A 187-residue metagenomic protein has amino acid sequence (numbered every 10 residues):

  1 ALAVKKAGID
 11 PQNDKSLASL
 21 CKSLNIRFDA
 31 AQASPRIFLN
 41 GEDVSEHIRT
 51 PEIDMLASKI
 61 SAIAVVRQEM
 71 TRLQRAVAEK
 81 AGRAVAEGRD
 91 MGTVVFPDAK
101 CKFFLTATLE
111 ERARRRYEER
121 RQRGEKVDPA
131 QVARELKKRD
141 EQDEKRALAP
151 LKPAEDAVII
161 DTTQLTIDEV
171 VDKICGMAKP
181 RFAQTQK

Functional and structural regions predicted by a protein language model:
A1-E52: N-terminal phosphate/diphosphate-binding loop that engages ATP/GTP or pyrophosphate donors across diverse enzyme folds
N13-K15, C21-K22, R116-R123, V132-L136: Conserved P-loop NTPase catalytic core
D29, Q74-A81, R89-V94, D98 (+1 more regions): Small-molecule kinase domains that catalyze NTP-dependent phosphoryl transfer to phosphate-bearing small molecules
S45-R123: ATP-dependent NMP and nucleoside kinases share a basic, alpha-helical "lid"
K173-Q184: C-terminal alpha-helix
